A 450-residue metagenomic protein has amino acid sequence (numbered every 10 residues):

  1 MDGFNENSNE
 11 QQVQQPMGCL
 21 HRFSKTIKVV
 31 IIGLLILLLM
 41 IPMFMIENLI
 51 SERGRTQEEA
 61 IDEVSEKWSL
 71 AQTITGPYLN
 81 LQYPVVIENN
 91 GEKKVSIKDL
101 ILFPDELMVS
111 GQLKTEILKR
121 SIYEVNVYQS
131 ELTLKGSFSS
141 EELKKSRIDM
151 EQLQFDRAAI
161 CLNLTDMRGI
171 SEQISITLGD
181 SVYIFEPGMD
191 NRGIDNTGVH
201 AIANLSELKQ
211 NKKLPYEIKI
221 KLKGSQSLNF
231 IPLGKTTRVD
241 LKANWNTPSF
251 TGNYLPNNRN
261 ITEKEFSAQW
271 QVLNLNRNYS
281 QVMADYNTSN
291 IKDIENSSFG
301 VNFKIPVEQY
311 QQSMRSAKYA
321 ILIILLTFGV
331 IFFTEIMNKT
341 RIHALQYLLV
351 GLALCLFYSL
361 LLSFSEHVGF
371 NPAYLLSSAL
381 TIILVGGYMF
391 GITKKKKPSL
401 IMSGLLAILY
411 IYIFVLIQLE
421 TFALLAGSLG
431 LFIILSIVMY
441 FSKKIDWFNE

Functional and structural regions predicted by a protein language model:
M1-H21: N-terminal Lys/Arg-rich, disordered targeting/topogenic segments
H21-N48: Hydrophobic alpha-helical transmembrane signal-anchor segments
S24, D293-I324, H343: Cytosolic-side membrane-insertion boundary helix
T26-V30, K119-N126, A203-L208, Q312-L322: Membrane-entry segments of alpha-helical transmembrane domains in multi-pass membrane proteins
M45-A71: Alpha-helical transmembrane signal-anchor/signal-peptide segments
E59, E66, N90-S297: Soluble non-transmembrane domains of integral membrane proteins
S65-N90: Short extracytoplasmic
I321-E450: Generic detector of multi-pass transmembrane helix bundles and their immediately adjacent loops in polytopic membrane
